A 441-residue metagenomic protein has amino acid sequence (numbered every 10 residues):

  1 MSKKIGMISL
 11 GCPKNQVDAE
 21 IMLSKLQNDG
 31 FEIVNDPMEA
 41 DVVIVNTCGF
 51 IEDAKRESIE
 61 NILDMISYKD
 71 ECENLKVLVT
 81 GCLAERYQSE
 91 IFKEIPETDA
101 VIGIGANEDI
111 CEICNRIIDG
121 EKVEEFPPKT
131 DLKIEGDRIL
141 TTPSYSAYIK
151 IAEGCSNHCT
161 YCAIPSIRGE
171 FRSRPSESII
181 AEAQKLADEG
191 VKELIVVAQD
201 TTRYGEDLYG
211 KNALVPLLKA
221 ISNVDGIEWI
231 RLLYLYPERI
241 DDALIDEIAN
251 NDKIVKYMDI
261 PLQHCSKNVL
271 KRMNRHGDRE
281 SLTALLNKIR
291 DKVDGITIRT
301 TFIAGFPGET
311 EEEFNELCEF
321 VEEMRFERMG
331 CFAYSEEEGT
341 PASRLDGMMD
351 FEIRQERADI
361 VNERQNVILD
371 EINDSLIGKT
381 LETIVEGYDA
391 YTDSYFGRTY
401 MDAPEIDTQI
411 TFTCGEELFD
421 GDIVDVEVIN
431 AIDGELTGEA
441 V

Functional and structural regions predicted by a protein language model:
M1-Y204, A243, M258, E280-N287 (+4 more regions): Proteins enriched for Cys/Gly/acidic motifs involved in redox and nucleic-acid/cofactor modification
C12, G205-S222, G226, R272-M273 (+1 more regions): Radical SAM enzyme [4Fe-4S]-AdoMet core and its adjacent flexible, acidic and glycine-rich loops/tails across
P37-V42, R299, G378-T380, D433: Short Gly/Ser/Thr- and Asp/Glu-enriched loop/turn motifs at secondary-structure junctions
V77-V79, R86, I91, D188-E312 (+1 more regions): Conserved SAM/AdoMet-binding glycine-rich loop
K93-E108, V215-I227, N250-V255, E316-R328 (+2 more regions): Structural recognition of alpha->loop->beta junctions
I95-P96, I117-G120, N212-L214, I248-N250 (+2 more regions): Short, hinge-like loop/turn segments at secondary-structure boundaries
I179, V196, L232, I260 (+6 more regions): Conserved, mostly hydrophobic/aromatic
R344-V441: Terminal RNA-binding accessory module
